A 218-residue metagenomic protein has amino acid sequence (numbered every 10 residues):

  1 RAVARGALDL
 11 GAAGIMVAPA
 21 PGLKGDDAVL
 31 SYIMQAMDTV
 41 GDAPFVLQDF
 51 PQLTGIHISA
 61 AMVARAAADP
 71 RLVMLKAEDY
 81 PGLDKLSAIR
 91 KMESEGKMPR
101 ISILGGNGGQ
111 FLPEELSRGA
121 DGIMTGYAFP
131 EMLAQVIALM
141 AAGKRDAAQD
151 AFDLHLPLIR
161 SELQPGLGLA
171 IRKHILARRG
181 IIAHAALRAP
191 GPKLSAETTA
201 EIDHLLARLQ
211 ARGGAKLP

Functional and structural regions predicted by a protein language model:
R1-G6, R100-I101, G191: Helix-coil boundary/capping segments in enzymes
R1-H57, L176, A215: Active-site beta->alpha loop and helix N-cap motifs at the rims of alpha/beta catalytic domains
A2, D27-S31, S87-A88, Q135-A138 (+1 more regions): Short secondary-structure transition/capping segments
L10, T39-V40, D69, M92-G96 (+2 more regions): Alpha-helix C-cap/termination motif
P21-G22, P81, F129, P190: Conserved beta-strand edge residues that scaffold enzyme active sites
F50-L156, R160-P165: Catalytic alpha/beta core domains of metabolic enzymes, predominantly
S117-A120, Y127-P218: C-terminal alpha-helical cap/extension of soluble enzyme domains
